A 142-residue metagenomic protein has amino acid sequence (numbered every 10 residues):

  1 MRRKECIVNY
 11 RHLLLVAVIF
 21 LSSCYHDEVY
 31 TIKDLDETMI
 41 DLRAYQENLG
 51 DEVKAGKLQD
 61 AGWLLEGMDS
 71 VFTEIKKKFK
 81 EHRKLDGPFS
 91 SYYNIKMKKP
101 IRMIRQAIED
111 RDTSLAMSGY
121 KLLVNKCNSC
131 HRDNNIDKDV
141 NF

Functional and structural regions predicted by a protein language model:
R2-L13: Bacterial N-terminal signal peptides that target proteins for export
L14-I19: Hydrophobic helical h-region of N-terminal Sec-dependent signal peptides in bacterial secretory/periplasmic proteins
L21-S23: C-terminal motif of bacterial Sec signal peptides marking the signal peptidase cleavage site
Y25-L122, V140-F142: Extracytoplasmic c-type cytochrome modules immediately beyond a signal peptide or single-pass transmembrane anchor
L123-N134: The canonical Cys-X-X-Cys-His
D133-N141: Inter-heme linker and motif-flanking segments adjacent to c-type heme-binding CXXCH motifs in c-type cytochromes
